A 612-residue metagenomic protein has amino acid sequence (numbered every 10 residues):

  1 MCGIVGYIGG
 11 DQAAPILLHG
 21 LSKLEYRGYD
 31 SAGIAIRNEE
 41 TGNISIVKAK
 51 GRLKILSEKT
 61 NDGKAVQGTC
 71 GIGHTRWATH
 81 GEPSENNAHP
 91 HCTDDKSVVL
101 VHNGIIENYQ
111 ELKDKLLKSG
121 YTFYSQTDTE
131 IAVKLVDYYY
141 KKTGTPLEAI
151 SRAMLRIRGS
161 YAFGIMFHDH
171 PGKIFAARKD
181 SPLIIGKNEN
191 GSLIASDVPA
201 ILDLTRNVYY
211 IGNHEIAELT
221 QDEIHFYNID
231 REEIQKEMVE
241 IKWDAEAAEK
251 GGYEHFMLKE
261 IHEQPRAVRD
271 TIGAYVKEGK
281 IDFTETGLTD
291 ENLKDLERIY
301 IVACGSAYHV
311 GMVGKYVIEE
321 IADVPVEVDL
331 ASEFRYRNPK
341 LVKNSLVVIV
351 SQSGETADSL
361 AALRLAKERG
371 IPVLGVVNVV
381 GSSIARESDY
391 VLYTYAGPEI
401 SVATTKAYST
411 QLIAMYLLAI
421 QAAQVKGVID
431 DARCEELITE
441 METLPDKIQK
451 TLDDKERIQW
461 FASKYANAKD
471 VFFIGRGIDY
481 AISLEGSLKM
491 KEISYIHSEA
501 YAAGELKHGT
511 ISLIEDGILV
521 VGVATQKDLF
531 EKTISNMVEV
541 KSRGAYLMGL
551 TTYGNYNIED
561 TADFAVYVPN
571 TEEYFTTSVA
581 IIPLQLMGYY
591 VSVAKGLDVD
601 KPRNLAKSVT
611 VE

Functional and structural regions predicted by a protein language model:
M1-K250, E254, R266-E297, Y336 (+5 more regions): Conserved short alpha-helical segments that host acidic/polar catalytic motifs at enzyme active sites
T69, G73-N86, K277-D290, G314-V350 (+2 more regions): Glycine-rich oxoanion-binding loops at beta->alpha junctions
P90-C92, F175-A176, V208-Y209, I216-E218 (+11 more regions): Replace "in large, NTP-powered and nucleic-acid-processing enzymes" with "in large, NTP-powered factors and other
I157-G191, A466-E492, L529, I534: Acidic/histidine-rich
R231, Y546, T561, T571-E612: Generic C-terminus detector
Q264-V268, I272-Y300, Y390-L519, S592-E612: Active-site phosphate/pyrophosphate-binding segments
K294-E436, E440-T443, V523-P569, M587 (+1 more regions): Glycine-rich phosphate-binding loops that contact phosphosugars or nucleotide phosphates
